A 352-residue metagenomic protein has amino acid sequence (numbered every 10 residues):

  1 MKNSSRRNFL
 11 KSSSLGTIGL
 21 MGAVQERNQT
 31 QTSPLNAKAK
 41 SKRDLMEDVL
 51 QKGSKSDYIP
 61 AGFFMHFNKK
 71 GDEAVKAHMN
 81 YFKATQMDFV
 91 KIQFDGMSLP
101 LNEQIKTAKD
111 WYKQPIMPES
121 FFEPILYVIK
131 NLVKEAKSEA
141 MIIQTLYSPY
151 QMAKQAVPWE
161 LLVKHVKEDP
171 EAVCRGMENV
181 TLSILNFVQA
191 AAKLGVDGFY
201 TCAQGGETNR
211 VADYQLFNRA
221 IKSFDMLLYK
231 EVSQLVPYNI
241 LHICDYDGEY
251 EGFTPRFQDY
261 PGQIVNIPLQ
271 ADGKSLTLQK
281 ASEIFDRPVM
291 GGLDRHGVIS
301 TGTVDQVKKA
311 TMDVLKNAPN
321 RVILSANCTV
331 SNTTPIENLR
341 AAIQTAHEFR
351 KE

Functional and structural regions predicted by a protein language model:
K2, N8-Q29: N-terminal export signals
S13, Q93-F94, Q144-L146: Glycine-rich, histidine-containing beta strand-loop boundary motifs that form or position
L35-F64, D88, M117, F121-E352: Active-site loop segments of alpha/beta catalytic cores
S56-T85: N-terminal beta1-alpha1-beta2 module of alpha/beta enzyme domains
H66-K69, D95-L99: Short active-site-proximal "capping" loops at secondary-structure junctions
K76-G96, D259: Catalytic domains of carbohydrate-active enzymes, especially glycoside hydrolases
K76-H78, P100-A108: Glycine-rich loop at the start of a catalytic domain that most often binds anionic cofactors/ligands
A108-Q114, V166: Active-site gating loops and adjacent loop-to-helix segments of metal-dependent hydrolytic enzymes
